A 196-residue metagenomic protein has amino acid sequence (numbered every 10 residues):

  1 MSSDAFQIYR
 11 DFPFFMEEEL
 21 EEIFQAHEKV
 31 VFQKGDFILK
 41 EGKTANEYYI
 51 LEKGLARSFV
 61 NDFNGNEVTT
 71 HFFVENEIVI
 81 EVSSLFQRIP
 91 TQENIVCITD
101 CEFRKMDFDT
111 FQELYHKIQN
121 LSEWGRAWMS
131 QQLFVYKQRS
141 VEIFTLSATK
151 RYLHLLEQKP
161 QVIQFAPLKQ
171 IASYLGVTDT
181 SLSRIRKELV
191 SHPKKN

Functional and structural regions predicted by a protein language model:
M1-E28: Cyclic nucleotide-binding regulatory module and flanking cytosolic helices
D4-Q7, Q132-V141: Short, Lys/Arg-enriched N-terminal segment that forms or immediately precedes the first helix of a structured domain
E28, F37, L55-V60, I78 (+1 more regions): Short beta-strand segments in beta-sandwich/barrel cores
G35, N46, I50-R57, E75-N76: Glycine- and acidic-residue-biased ligand/ion/polar-headgroup-sensing regions
I38-K43: Short phosphate-coordinating micro-motif centered on Lys-Gly-acidic
N64-E67: Short alpha-helix-to-loop micro-motif enriched in aromatics/charged/Gly
T69-R126: Cyclic-nucleotide recognition modules
L146-N196: Phosphate-/nucleic-acid-contacting segments
